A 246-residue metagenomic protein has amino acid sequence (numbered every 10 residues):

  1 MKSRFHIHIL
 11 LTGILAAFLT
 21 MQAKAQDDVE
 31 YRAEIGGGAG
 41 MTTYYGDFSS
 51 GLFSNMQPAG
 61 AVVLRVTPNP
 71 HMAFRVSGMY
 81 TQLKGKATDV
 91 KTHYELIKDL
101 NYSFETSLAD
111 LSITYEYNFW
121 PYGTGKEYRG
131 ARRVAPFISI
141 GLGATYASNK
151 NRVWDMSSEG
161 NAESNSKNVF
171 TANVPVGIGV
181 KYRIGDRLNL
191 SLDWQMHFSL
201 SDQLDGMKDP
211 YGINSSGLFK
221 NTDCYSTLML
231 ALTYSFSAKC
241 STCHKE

Functional and structural regions predicted by a protein language model:
A25-T67, N149, M229, T233-K239: Short glycine/proline- and aromatic-enriched beta-strand/turn motifs that initiate or cap beta-hairpins
V29-I35, P70-M72, S107-A109, R132-P136 (+2 more regions): Outer-envelope beta-barrel architecture signal
E30, T67-H71, W120-Y122, R183-G185 (+1 more regions): Outer-membrane beta-barrel channels and translocator barrels
G37-M41, V62-V66, I113-Y117, I140-A144 (+3 more regions): Residues on the lipid-exposed face of transmembrane beta-strands in outer-membrane beta-barrel proteins
D47-F53, L83-D110, A147-T171, Q203-P210 (+1 more regions): Extracellular/periplasm-exposed beta-strand and loop segments of Gram-negative cell-envelope proteins, dominated by
M72-V153, A231-F236: Gram-negative (and chloroplast) outer-membrane scaffold detector with strong preference for beta-barrel transmembrane
L108, G185-E246: Predominantly the C-terminal beta-signal and adjacent terminal strand-loop region of outer-membrane beta-barrel
